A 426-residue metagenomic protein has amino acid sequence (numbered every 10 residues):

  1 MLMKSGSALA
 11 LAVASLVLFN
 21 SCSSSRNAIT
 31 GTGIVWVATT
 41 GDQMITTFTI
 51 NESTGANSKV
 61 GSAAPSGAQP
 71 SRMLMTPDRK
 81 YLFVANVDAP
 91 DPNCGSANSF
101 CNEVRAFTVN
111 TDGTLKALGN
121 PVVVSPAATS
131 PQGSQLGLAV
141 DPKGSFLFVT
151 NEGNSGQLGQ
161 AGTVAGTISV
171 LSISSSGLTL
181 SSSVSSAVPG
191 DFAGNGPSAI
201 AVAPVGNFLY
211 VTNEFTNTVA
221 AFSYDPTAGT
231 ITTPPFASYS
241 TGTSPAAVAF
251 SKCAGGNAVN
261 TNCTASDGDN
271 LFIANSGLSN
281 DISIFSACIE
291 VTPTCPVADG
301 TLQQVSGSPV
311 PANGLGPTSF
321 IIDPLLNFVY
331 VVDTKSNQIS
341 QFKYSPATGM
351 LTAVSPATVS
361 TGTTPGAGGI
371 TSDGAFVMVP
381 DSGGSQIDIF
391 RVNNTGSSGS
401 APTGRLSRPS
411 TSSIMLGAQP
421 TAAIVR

Functional and structural regions predicted by a protein language model:
M1-L9: Bacterial N-terminal signal peptides that target proteins for export
A8-N20: Bacterial N-terminal signal peptides
C22-R426: Predominantly soluble domains enriched in secretory-pathway, periplasmic, or organellar proteins
